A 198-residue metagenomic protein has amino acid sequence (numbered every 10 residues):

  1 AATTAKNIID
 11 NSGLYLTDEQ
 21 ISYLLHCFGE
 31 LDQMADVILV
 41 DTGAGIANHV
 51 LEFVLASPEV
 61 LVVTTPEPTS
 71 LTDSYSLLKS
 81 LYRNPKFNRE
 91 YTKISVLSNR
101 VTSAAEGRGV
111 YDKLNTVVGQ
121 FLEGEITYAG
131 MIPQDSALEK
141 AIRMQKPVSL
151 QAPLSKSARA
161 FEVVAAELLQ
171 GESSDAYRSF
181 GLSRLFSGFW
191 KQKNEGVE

Functional and structural regions predicted by a protein language model:
A1-Q33, I142-R143: P-loop/Walker-type NTP enzyme "switch/lid" segment
T3, F121-S149, F161: Beta-strand-loop-alpha "switch" segments that mediate conformational coupling across diverse proteins
I9-D10, L97-N99, M144-Q151: Short hinge/gating elements
D18-L25, P68-Y75, R108-Y111, A158-E162: Amphipathic alpha-helical transducer elements in NTP-driven molecular machines
H26-E30, S80, A160-V163, E167: Alpha-helical scaffold segments in soluble metabolic enzymes
Q33, V37, T42-G130: Conserved catalytic-core segment of NTP-binding enzymes
V117, F121, D135, E167 (+1 more regions): Phosphate/oxyanion-binding loops and surfaces in catalytic or ligand/nucleic-acid-binding neighborhoods
P147-E198: NTP-binding/hydrolysis catalytic cores, primarily Walker-type P-loop NTPases
